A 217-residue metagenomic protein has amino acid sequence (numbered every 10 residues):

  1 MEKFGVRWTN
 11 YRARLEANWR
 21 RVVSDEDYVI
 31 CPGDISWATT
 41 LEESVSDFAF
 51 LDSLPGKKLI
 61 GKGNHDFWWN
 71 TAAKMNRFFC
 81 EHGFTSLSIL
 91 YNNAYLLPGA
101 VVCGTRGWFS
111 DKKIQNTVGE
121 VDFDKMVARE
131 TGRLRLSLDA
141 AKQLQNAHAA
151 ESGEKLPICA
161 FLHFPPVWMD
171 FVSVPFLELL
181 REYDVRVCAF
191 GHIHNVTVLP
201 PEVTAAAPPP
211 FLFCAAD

Functional and structural regions predicted by a protein language model:
M1, A160-V167, R186-T197: Histidine-centered catalytic micro-motifs
E2-P98, V174-V185, P208, F213-A216: Core catalytic region of metal-dependent phosphoesterases/phosphodiesterases, especially metallo-beta-lactamase-like
T9-R12, V167-D170, A189: Cap/insert and terminal regions of metallo-dependent hydrolase folds
V22, W69-F171, L179: Conserved catalytic scaffold of divalent metal-dependent phosphoesterases
I35-S36, N64-D66, G107-W108, P165-V167 (+2 more regions): Catalytic metal-binding/acid-base residues of hydrolase active sites
E42-E43, D170, V203: Short amphipathic alpha-helical patches
F190-F211, A215-D217: Acidic, low-complexity terminal tails and accessory targeting/binding regions of phosphate-metabolizing enzymes
